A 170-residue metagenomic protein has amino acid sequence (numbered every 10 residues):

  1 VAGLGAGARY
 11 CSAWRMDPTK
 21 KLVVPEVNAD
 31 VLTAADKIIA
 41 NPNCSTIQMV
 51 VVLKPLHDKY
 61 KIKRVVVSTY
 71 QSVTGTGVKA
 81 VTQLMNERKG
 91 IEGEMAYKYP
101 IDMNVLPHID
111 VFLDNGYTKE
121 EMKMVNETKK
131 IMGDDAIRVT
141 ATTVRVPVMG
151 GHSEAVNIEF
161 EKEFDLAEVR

Functional and structural regions predicted by a protein language model:
V1-I101, I137-R138: N-terminal Rossmann-like NAD(P) cofactor-binding subdomain of oxidoreductases, focused on the glycine-rich
V73-R170: Charged docking surfaces used in two-component/phosphorelay signaling
